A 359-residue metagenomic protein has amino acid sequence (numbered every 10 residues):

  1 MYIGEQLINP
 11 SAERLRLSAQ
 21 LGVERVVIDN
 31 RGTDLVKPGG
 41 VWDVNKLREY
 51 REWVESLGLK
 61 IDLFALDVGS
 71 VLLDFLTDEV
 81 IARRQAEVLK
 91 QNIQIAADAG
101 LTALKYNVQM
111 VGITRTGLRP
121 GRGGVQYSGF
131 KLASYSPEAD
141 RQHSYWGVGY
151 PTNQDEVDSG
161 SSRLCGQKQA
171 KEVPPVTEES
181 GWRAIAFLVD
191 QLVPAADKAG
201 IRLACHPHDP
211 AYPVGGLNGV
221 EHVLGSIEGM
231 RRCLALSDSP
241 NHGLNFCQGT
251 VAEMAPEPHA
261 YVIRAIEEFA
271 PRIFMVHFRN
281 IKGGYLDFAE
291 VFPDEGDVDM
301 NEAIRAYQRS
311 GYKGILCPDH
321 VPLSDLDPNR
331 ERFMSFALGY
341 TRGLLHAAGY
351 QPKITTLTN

Functional and structural regions predicted by a protein language model:
Y2, N9-S11, L15-G22, E55 (+8 more regions): Histidine-acidic metal/acid-base catalytic patches
A12-R14, S18-T33, W42: N-terminal ordered "arm"
I28, Y106, F278: Redox-cofactor binding/interface segments in oxidoreductases and associated redox assembly factors
D29-E49, G112: Glycine-rich, proline-tolerant flexible connector loops at the mouths of alpha/beta enzymes
G32, V68-G69, M110-V111, D209-P210 (+1 more regions): Conserved beta-strand edge residues that scaffold enzyme active sites
V54-S56, K60: Asp-box/BNR beta-propeller blade signature and adjacent active/binding-site loops in extracellular glycan-interacting
L63-A99, A103-R122, S134-P137: Acidic/aromatic-lined carbohydrate-recognition and catalytic surfaces of CAZymes acting on diverse glycans
V111-R163, E221-H222: Aromatic- and acidic-residue-enriched segments that line the glycan-binding/catalytic groove of carbohydrate-active
